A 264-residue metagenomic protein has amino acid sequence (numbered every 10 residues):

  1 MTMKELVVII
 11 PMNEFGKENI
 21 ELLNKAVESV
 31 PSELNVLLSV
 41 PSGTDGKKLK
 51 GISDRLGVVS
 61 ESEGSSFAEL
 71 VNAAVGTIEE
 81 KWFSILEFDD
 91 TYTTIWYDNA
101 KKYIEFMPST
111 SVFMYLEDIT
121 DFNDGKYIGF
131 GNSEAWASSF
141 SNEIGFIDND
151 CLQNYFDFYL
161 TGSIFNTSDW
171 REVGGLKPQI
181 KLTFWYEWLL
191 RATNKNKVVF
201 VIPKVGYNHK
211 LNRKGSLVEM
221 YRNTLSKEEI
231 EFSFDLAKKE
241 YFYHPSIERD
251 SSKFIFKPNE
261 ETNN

Functional and structural regions predicted by a protein language model:
F15-V30: Short, well-formed alpha-helical segments that are part of the catalytic scaffolds of diverse glycosyltransferases
S62-I78: Glycine-rich, basic loop-to-helix element that forms the pyrophosphate-binding segment of sugar-nucleotide handling
F83: Short aromatic/hydrophobic "clamp" motif used to bind/position activated sugar donors
Y97-S133: Conserved donor NDP-sugar-binding/catalytic core segment of glycosyltransferases
Y115-L116, V199-G206: Catalytic beta-strand/loop signature of glycosyltransferases that borders the donor
S141-F165: A recurrent flexible, glycine/aromatic-enriched loop bordering the glycosyltransferase active site that acts as
K181-W188: Acidic donor-binding loop at a coil-to-helix junction in glycosyltransferase catalytic cores that engages
V205, H209, V218-R249: Catalytic core of nucleotide-sugar-dependent glycosyltransferases
